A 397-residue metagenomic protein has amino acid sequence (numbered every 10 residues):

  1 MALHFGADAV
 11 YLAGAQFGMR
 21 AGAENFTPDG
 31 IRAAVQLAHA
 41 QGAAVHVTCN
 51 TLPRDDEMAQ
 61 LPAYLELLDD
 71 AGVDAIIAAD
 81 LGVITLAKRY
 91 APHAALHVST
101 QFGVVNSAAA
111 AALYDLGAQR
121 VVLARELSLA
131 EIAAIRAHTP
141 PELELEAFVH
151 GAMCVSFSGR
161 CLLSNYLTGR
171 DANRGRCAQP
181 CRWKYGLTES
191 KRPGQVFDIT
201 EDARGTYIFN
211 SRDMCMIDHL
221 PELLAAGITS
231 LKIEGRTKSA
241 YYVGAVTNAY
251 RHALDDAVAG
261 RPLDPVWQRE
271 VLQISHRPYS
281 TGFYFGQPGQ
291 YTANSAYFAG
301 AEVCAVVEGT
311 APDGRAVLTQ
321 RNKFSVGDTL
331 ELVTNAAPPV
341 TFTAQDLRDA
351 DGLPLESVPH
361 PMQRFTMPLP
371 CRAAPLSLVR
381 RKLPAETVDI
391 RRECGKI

Functional and structural regions predicted by a protein language model:
M1-G6, K88-Y90: Alpha-helix C-terminal capping segments
L3-H4, A9-Q16, Q41-T51, D55-L65 (+5 more regions): Surface-exposed amphipathic alpha-helical tracts and adjacent flexible/coil segments at the periphery of soluble enzymes
Q16-S107: Active-site beta->alpha loop and helix N-cap motifs at the rims of alpha/beta catalytic domains
I76-A79, Q101-V105, Q119, L123-L127 (+1 more regions): Short, well-structured alpha-helical patches and their helix-loop capping segments that border functional surfaces
